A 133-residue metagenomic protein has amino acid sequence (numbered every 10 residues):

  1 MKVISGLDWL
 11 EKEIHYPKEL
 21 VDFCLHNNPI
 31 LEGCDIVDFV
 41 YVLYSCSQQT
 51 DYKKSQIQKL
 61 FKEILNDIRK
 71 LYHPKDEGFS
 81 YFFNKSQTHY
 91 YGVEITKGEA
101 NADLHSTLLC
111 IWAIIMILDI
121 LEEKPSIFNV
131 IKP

Functional and structural regions predicted by a protein language model:
G6-F23, D38-P133: Terminal, non-catalytic domain-edge segments
F23-L31: Solenoid-like repeat scaffolds
L31-V37: Alpha-solenoid helical repeat architecture
